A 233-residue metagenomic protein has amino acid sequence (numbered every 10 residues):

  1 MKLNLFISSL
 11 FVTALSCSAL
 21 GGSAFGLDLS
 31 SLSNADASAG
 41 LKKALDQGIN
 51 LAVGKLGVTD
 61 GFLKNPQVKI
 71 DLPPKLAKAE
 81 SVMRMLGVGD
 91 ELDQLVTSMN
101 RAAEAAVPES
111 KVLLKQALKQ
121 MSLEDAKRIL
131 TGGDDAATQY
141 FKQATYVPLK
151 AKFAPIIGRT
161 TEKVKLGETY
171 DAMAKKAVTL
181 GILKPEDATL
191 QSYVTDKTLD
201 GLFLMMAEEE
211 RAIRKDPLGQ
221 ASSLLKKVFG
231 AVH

Functional and structural regions predicted by a protein language model:
M1-L10, C17: Bacterial N-terminal signal peptides that target proteins for export
L15-S23: C-terminal segment of classical bacterial N-terminal signal peptides
F25-S98: N-terminal Sec/ER secretory leader and immediately downstream segment of secreted/extracellular precursors
A52, S122, P217: Residue-level signature of catalytic and energy-coupling elements of molecular machines, predominantly ATP/GTP-dependent
L56, A105, E109, Q139 (+1 more regions): Alpha-helical transmembrane segments and their juxtamembrane interface "caps" in small multi-pass membrane proteins
G89-T160: Mid-length scaffold segments of soluble, non-membrane domains
I156-K197, L202: An amphipathic alpha-helical core segment
G201-H233: A cross-kingdom marker for long, charged
